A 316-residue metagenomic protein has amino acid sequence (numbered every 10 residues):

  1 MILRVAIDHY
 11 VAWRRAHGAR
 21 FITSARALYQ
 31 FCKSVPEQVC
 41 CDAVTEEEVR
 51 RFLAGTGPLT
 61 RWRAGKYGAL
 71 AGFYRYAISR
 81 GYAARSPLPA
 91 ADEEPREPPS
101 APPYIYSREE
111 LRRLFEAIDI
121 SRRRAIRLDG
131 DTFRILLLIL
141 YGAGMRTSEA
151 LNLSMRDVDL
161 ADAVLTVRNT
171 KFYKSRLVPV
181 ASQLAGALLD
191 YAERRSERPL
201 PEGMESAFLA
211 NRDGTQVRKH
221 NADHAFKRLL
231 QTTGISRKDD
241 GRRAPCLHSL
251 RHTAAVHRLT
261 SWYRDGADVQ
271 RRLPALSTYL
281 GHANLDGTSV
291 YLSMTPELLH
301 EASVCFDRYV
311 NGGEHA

Functional and structural regions predicted by a protein language model:
M1-A316: Conserved catalytic core of the tyrosine transesterase superfamily
